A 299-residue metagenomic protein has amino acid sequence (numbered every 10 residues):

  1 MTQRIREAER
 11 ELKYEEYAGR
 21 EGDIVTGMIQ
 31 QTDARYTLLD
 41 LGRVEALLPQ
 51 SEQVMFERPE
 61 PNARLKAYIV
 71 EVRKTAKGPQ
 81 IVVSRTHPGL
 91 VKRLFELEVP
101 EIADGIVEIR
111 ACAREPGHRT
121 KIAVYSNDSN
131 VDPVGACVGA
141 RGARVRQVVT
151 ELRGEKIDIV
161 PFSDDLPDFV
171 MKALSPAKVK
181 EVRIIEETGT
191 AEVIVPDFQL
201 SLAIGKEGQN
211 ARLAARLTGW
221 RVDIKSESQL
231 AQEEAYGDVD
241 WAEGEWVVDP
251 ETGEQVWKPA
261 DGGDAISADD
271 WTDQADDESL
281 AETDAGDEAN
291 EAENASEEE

Functional and structural regions predicted by a protein language model:
M1-E299: RNA-contacting regions in translation and RNA-metabolism proteins, encompassing KH/S1 modules where present
